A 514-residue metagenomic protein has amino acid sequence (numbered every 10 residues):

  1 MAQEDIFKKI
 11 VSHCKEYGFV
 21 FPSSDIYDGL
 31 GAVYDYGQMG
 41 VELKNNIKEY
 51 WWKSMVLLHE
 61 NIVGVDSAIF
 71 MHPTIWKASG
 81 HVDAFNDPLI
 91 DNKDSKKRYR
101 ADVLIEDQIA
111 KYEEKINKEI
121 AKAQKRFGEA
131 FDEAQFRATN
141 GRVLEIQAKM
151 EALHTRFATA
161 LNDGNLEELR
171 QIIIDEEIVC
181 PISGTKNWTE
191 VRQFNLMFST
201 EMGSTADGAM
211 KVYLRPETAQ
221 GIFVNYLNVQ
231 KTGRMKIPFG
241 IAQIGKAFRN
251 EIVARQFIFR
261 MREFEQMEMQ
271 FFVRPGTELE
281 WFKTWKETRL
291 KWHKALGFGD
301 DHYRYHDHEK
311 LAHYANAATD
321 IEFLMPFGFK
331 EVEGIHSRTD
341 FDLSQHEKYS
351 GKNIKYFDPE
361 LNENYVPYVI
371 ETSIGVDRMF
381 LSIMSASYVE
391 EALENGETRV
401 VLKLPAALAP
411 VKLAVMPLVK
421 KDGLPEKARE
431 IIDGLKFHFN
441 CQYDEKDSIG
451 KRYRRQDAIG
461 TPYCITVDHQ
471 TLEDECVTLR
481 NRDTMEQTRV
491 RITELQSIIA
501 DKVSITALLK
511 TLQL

Functional and structural regions predicted by a protein language model:
M1-L514: NTP/phosphate- and nucleic-acid-binding module
